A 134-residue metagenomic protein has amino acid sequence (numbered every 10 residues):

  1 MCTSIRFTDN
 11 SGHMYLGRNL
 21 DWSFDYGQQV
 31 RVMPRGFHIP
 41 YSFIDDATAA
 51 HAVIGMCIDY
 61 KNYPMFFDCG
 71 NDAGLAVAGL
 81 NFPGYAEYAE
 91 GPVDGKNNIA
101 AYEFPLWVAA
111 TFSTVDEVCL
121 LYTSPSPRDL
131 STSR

Functional and structural regions predicted by a protein language model:
M1-K96: A contiguous strand-loop segment
P92-L121: Compact, glycine/acidic-enriched structural inserts
Y122-P127: Conserved small/polar residues in nucleotide/adenosyl-binding loops
